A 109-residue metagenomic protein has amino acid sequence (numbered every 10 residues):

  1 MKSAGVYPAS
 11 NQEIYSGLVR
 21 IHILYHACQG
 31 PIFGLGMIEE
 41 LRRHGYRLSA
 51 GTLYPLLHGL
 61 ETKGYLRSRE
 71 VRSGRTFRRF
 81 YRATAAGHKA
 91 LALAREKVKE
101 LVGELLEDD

Functional and structural regions predicted by a protein language model:
M1-Q12: Short, Lys/Arg-enriched N-terminal segment that forms or immediately precedes the first helix of a structured domain
N11-T52: N-terminal helix-turn-helix DNA-binding core of bacterial DNA-binding proteins
L53-P55, G59-L60: Basic amphipathic alpha-helical segments that dock to polyanions
K63-G74, R82: Beta-hairpin "wing" of winged helix-turn-helix
E70, R75-R78, K99-V102: Histidine- and aromatic-rich ligand-binding microenvironments
F77-R95: Basic, amphipathic "hinge/linker" alpha-helix immediately C-terminal to the N-terminal HTH DNA-binding motif
L91-D109: Amphipathic alpha-helical dimerization/coiled-coil segments that flank or bridge DNA-binding/regulatory modules
